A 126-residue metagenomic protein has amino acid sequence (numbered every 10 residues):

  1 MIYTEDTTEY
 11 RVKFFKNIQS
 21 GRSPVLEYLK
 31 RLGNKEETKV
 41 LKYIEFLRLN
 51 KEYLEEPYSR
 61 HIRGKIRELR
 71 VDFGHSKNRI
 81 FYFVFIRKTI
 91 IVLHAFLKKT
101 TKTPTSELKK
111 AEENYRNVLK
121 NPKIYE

Functional and structural regions predicted by a protein language model:
M1-K77, I86-I90, K99-E126: Basic, Lys/Arg-enriched alpha-helical interface segments
L93: Conserved catalytic cores of phosphodiester-cleaving nucleases, focusing on short active-site segments
F96: Residue-level signal for short, function-critical loop segments
